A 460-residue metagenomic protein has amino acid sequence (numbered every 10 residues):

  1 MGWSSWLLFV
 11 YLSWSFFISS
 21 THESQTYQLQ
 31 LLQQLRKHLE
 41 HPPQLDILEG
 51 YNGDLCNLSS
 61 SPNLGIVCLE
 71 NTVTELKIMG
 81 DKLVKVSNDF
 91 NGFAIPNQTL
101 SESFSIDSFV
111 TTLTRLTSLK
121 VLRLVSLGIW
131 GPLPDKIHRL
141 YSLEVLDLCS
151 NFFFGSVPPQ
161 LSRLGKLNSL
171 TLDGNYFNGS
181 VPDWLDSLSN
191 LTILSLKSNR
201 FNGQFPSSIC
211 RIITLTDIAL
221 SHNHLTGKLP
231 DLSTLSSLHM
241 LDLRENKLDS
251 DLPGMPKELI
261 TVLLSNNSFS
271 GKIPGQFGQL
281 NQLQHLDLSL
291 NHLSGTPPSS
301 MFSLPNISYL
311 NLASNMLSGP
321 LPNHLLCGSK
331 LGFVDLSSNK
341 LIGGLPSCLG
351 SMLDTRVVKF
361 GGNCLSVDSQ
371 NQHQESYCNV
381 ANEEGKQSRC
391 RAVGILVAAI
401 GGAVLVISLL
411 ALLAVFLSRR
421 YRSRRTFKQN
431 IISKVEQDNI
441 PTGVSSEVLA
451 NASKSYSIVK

Functional and structural regions predicted by a protein language model:
G2-G65, L69-T74, M79-G92, V444 (+1 more regions): Surface-exposed cap/linker segments adjacent to membranes
L69-K136: LRR N-terminal entry segment and analogous cap-like coil->beta motifs
E70, G92-F93, R115-L119, H138-L143 (+9 more regions): Leucine-rich repeat
D107-T114, L133-D135, F154-P159, N178-D183 (+8 more regions): The feature encodes a structural signal of leucine-rich repeats
V121-G174: Right-handed parallel beta-helix
L127, L148-N151, L172-N175, L196-N199 (+7 more regions): Consensus "Asn ladder" position of solenoid repeat domains
L235-H239, D249, P256-V459: Membrane-proximal ectodomain caps of single-pass cell-surface receptors
